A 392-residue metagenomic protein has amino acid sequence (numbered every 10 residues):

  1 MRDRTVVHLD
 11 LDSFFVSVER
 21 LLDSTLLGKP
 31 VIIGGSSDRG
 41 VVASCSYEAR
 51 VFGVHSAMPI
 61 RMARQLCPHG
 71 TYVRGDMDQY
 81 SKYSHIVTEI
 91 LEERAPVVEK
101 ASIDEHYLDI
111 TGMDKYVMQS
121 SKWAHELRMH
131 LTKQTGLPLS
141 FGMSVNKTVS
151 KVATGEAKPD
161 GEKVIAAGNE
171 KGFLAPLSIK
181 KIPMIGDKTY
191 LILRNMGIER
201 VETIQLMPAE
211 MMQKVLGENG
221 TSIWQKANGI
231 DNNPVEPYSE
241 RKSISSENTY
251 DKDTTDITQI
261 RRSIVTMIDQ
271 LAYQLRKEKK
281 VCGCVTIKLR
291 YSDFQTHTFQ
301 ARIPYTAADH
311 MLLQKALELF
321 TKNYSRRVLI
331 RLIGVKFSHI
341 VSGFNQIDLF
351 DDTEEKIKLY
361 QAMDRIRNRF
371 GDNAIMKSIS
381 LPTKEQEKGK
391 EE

Functional and structural regions predicted by a protein language model:
M1-S222, V235, Y273, T353-E392: Gly/Gly-Pro- and Ser/Thr-rich, intrinsically disordered tail segments characteristic of DNA damage-repair and tolerance
H8, K181, T189-I330: DNA-contacting surface of Y-family translesion DNA polymerases
F14, D38-R39, S292-T296, I340-G343: Short, charged/polar surface micro-motifs in flexible loops or helix N-caps
A101-E105, S144-K147, K280-C284, V328-L332: Short Gly/Ser/Thr- and Asp/Glu-enriched loop/turn motifs at secondary-structure junctions
H106-G112, T298-A301, S342-D348: Short, hydrophobic beta-strand segments
P138-S140, T286, L332-G334: Residues at or immediately flanking beta-strands
A166, L289-Y291, H339: Short, small-residue-rich loop/turn micro-motifs
Y305-E392: Acidic, metal-coordinating catalytic segment for phosphate/diphosphate chemistry, firing primarily on the Nudix
